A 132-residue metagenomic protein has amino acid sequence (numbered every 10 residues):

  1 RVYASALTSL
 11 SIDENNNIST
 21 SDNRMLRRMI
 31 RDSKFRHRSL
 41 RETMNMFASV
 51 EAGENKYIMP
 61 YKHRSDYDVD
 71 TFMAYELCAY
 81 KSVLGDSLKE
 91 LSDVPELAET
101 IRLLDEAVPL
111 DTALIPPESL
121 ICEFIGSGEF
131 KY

Functional and structural regions predicted by a protein language model:
R1-Y132: Conserved NTP phosphate-binding and transfer environment spanning the P-loop NTPase/kinase superfamily
